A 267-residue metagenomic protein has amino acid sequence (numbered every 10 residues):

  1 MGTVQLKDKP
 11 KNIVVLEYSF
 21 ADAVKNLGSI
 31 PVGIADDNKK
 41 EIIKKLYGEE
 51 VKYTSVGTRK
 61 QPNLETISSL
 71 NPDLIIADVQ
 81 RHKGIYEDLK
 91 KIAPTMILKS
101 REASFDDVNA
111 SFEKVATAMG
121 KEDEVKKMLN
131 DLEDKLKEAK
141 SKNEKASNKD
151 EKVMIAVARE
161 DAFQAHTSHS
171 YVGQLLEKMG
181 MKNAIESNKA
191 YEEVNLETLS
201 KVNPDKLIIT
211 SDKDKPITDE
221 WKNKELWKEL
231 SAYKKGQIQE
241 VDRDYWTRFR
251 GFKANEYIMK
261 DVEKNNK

Functional and structural regions predicted by a protein language model:
M1, V56-L64, N188-E197: Short helix-initiation/N-cap motifs at beta->coil->alpha
M1-S19, D123-V153, D212, I217 (+2 more regions): Bacterial Sec-exported substrate-binding components of ABC uptake systems
Q5-K9, Y47-S55, K178-N188: A local structural motif
E17-T66: A short, structured surface patch at a secondary-structure boundary
N38-K44, Q164-E192: Alpha-helical, coiled-coil/dimerization segments enriched in small aliphatic residues
I42, H82-G84, L98-V115, D150-Y171 (+1 more regions): Extracytoplasmic ligand-binding site segments that recognize negatively charged/polar headgroups
N71-A77, P94, L199, N203-L207: Proline-aspartate-enriched helix->loop->beta-strand connector
D205-K267: Structured C-terminal subdomain patch of bacterial secreted/periplasmic proteins
